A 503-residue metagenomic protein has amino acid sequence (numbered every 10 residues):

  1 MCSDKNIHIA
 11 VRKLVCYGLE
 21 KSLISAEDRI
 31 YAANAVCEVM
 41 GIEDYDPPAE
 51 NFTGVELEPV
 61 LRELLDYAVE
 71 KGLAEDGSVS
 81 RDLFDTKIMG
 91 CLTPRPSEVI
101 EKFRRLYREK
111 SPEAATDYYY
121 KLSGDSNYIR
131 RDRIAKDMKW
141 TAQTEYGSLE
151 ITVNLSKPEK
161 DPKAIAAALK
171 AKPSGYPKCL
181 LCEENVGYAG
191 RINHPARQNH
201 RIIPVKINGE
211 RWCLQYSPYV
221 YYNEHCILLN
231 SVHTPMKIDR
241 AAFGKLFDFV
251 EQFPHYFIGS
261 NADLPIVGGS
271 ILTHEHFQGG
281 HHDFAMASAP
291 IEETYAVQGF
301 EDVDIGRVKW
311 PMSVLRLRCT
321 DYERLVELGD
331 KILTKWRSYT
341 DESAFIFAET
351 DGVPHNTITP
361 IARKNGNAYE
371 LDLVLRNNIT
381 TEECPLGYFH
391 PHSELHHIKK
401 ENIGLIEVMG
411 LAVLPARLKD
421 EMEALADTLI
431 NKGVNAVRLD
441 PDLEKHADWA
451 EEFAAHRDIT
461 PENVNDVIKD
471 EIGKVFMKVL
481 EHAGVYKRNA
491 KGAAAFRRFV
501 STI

Functional and structural regions predicted by a protein language model:
M1-L228, V232-P235, K309-P311, L325-G329 (+2 more regions): Active-site microenvironments that recognize anionic phosphate/pyrophosphate groups
G209, P218-D263: Secondary-structure-rich domain cores
K237, A241, V250-T273, G279-T340: Catalytic or ion-translocation cores adjacent to nucleophile or general acid/base/metal-coordination motifs in diverse
